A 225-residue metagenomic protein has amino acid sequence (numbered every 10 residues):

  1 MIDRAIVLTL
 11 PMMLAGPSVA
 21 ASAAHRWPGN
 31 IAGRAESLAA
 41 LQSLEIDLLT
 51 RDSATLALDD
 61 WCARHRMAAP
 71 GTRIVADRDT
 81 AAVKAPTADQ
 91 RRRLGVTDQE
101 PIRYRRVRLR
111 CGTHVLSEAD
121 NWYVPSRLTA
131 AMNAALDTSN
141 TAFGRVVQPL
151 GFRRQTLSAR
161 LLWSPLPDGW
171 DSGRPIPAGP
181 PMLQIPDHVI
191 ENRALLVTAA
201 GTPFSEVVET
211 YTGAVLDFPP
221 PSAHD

Functional and structural regions predicted by a protein language model:
M1-V7: N-terminal export leaders
V7-G16: Bacterial N-terminal signal peptides
A21-Y104, R108-R110, H114-I176, M182-I185 (+3 more regions): N-terminal domain-onset segments
A194: Active-site region of the double-stranded beta-helix
